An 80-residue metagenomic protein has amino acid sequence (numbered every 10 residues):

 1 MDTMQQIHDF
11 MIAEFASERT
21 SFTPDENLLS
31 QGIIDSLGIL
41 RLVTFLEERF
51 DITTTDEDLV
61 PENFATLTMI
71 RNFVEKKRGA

Functional and structural regions predicted by a protein language model:
M1-T20, N72-A80: Thiotemplate assembly-line natural product biosynthesis machinery
Q6, N27, M69: Residue-level recognition of oxygen-bearing side chains
E14-I33, I52-V60, R78: Phosphopantetheine carrier-protein modules
L40: Conserved catalytic core of two-component sensor histidine kinases
D58-M69: AMP-binding/adenylate-forming catalytic domain of the ANL superfamily
